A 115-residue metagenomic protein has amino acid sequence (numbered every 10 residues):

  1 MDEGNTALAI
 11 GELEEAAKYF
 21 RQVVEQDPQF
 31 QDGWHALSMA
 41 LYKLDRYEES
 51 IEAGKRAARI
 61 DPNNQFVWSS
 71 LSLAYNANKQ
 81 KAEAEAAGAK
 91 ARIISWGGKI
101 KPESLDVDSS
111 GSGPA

Functional and structural regions predicted by a protein language model:
M1-Q26: Alpha-helical segment of the N-proximal tetratricopeptide repeat
A9-I10, K43, A77-N78: Register position in tetratricopeptide repeats
Q22-V23, R56-A57, K90-A91: Canonical positions in the second alpha-helix
Q26, I60, I93-G97: Structural marker of alpha-solenoid helical repeat scaffolds
